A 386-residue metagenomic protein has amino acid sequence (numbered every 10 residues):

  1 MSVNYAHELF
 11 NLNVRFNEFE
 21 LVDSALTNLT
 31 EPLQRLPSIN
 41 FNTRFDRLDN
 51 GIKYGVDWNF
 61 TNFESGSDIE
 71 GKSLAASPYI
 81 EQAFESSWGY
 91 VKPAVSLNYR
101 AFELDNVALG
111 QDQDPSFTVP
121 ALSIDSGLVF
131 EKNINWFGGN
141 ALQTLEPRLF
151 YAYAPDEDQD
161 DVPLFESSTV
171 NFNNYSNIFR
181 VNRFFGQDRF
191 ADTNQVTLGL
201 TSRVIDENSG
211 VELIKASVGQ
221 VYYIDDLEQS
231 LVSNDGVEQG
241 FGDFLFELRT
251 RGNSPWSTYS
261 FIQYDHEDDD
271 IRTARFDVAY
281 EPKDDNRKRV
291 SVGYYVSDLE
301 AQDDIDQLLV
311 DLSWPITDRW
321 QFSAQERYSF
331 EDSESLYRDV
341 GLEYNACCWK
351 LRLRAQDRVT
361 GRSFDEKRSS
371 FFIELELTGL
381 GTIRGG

Functional and structural regions predicted by a protein language model:
M1-G386: Outer-membrane beta-barrel proteins and related beta-barrel translocases across Gram-negative bacteria
